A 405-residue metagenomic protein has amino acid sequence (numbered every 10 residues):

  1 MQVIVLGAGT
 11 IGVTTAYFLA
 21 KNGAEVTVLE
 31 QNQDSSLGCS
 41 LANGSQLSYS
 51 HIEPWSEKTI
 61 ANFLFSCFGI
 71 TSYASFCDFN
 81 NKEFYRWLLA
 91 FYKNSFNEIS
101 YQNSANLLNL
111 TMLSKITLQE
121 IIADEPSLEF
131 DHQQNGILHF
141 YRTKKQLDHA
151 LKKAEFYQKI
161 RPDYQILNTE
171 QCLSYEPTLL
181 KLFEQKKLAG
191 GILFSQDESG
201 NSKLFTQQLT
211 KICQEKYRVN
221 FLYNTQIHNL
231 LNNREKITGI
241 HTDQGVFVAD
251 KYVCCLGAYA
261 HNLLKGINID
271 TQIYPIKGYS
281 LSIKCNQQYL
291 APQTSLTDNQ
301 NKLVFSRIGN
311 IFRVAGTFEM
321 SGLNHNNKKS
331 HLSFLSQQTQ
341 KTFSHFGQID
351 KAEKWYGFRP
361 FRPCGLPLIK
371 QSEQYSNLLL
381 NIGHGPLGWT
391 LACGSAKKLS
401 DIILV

Functional and structural regions predicted by a protein language model:
Q2-V28: N-terminal Rossmann-like FAD-binding beta1-loop-alpha1 element of flavoenzymes
K21-L41: Glycine-rich FAD pyrophosphate-binding loop
N32, I166, L230, C285 (+1 more regions): C-terminal lid/capping helical subdomain adjacent to the catalytic/cofactor pocket in oxidative enzymes
N43-Q46, H51, W55-N94, I227-L231 (+2 more regions): Active-site substrate-recognition segment that forms the wall of the catalytic cavity or substrate channel
R86-Q208: Rossmann-like flavin
L167-Y175, V219-T238: A conserved short coil-to-beta-strand element within the FAD-binding core of flavoproteins
